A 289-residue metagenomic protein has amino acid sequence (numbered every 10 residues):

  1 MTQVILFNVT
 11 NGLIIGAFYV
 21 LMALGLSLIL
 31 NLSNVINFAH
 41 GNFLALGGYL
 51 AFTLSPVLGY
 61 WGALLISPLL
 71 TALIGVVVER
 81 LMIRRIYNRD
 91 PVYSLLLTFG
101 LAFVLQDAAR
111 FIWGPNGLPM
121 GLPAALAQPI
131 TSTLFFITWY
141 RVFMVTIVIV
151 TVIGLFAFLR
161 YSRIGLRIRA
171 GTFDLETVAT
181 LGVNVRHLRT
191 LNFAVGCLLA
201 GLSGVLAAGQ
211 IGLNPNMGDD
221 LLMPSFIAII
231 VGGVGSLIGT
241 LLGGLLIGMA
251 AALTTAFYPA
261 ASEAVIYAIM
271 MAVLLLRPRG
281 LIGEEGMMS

Functional and structural regions predicted by a protein language model:
M1-L21, L50, Y60-G62, R89-S94 (+5 more regions): Membrane-interfacial amphipathic/re-entrant helices at transmembrane-helix boundaries
T2-G12, F18, F158-R163, R189-V231 (+1 more regions): Inter-helical junctions in multi-pass inner-membrane proteins, predominant in energy-converting antiporter-like
V4, L81, I112, F173-T180 (+2 more regions): Cytosolic-side transmembrane-helix boundaries in multi-pass membrane proteins
T10, R85-I86, P91-Y161, L188-L191 (+3 more regions): Transmembrane helix-bundle core of multi-pass membrane transporters and related energy-transducing complexes
I15, T133-L213, L237-G243: Helix-loop-helix "hairpin" substructures at the membrane interface of multi-pass membrane proteins
L26-G48, N88-Y93, I164-R167, T190-L191 (+4 more regions): Short, non-helical or kinked segments that cap or interrupt transmembrane helices
L32-V77, L81: Membrane-embedded helix boundary and interhelical linker motif in transport proteins
N42, I86-A109, G218-I230, P259-R277: Pore- or pathway-lining transmembrane helices of multi-pass membrane proteins that form conduits for solutes/ions
